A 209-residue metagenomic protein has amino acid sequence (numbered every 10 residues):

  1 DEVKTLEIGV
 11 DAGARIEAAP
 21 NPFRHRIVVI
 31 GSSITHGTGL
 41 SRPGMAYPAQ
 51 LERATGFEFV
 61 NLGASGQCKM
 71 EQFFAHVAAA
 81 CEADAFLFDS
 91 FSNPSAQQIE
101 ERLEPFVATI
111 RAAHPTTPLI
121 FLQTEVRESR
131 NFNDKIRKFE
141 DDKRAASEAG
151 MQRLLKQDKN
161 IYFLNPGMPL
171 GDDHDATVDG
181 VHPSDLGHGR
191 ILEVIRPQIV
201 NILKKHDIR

Functional and structural regions predicted by a protein language model:
D1-I27, R196, V200-R209: N-terminal secretory targeting modules
R24-M45: Catalytic nucleophile-elbow at a beta strand-turn-alpha helix junction centered on a G-D-S/GDSL motif, marking
V28, L40-R42, T55, L62 (+1 more regions): A conserved hydrophobic secondary-structure block that centers on an alpha-helix together with its immediately flanking
P48-V60, Q152: Short helix-loop-beta junction
F59-N61, F163-L164: Conserved beta-strand scaffold positions in the cores of enzyme catalytic domains, especially in NTP/NDP-utilizing
N61-C68: Short beta->alpha junction loops
Q72-R209: Alpha-helical cap/lid subdomain in secreted, periplasmic, or secretory-pathway luminal O-acyl-processing enzymes
